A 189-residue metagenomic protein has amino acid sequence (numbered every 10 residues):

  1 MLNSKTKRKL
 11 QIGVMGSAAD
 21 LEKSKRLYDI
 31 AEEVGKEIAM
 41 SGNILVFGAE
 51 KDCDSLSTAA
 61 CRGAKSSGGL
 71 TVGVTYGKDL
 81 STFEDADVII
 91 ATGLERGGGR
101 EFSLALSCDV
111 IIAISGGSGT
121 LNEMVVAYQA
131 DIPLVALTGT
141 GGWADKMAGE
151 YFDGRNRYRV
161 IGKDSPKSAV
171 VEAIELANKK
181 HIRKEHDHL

Functional and structural regions predicted by a protein language model:
L2-T6, I30-E32, K36, M40-G42 (+2 more regions): Acidic/glycine-enriched connector segments
T6-K25, M40-I44: Generic N-terminal amphipathic, Lys/Arg-enriched alpha-helix
E22-K23, L80-T82, G142-K146: Short, charged/polar "capping" segments at the starts of alpha-helices and the immediately preceding loops
G48-A49, K184-H186: Flexible, glycine/charged-enriched surface loops at secondary-structure junctions
S81-F83, G149-R155: Short, conserved catalytic or adaptor-binding loops enriched in Gly and charged residues
I89-E95, N156-E172: Short acidic-hydrophobic, aromatic-tinged amphipathic segments that line or gate anion-handling sites
Y128-Y151: Phosphate/ribose-phosphate-bearing ligand recognition and processing surfaces, centered on ADP-ribose/NAD(+/P+) systems
A173-K184: Short, hydrophobic alpha-helical segments
